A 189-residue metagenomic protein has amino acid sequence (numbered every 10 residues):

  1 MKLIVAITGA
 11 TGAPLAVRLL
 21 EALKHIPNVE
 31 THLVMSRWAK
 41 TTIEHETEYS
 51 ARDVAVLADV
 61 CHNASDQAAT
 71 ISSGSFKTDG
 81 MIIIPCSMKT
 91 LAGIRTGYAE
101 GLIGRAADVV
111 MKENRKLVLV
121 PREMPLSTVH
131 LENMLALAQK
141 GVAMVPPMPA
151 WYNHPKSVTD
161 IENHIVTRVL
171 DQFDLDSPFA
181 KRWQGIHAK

Functional and structural regions predicted by a protein language model:
M1-V118, M124-K189: A cross-family phosphate/adenosyl-ligand binding-site feature
